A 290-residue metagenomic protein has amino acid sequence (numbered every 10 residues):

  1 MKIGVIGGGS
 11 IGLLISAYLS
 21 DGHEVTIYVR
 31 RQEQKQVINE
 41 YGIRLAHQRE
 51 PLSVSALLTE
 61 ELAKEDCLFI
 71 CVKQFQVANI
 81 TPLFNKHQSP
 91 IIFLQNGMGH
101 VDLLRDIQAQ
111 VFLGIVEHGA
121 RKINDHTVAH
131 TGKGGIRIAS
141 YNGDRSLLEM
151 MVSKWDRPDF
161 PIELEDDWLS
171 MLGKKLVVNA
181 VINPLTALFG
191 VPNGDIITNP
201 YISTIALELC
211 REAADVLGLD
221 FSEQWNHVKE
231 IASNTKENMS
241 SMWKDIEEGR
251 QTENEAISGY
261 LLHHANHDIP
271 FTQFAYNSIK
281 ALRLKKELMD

Functional and structural regions predicted by a protein language model:
M1-P51: NAD(P)+-binding Rossmann beta1-loop-alpha1 motif at the extreme N-terminus of oxidoreductases
I3, H23-T26, I91, V111-F112 (+1 more regions): Hydrophobic anchor at the start of a short beta-strand that flanks the dinucleotide cofactor-binding loop
S16-D21, L57-A63, I80-Q88, V101-Q108 (+3 more regions): Alpha-helix C-terminal capping segments
R44-T127: Rossmann-like NAD(P)(H) cofactor-binding subdomain of soluble oxidoreductases
Q88, T127-R137, G190-I196, N238-E248: Helix-loop-beta segment of a Rossmann-like dinucleotide-binding subdomain
L94-M171: Rossmann-fold dinucleotide-binding core
L169-A214: Active-site-proximal catalytic alpha-helix in oxidoreductases
L207, R211-D290: NAD(P)-dependent Rossmann-like dehydrogenase/reductase catalytic/cofactor-binding core
